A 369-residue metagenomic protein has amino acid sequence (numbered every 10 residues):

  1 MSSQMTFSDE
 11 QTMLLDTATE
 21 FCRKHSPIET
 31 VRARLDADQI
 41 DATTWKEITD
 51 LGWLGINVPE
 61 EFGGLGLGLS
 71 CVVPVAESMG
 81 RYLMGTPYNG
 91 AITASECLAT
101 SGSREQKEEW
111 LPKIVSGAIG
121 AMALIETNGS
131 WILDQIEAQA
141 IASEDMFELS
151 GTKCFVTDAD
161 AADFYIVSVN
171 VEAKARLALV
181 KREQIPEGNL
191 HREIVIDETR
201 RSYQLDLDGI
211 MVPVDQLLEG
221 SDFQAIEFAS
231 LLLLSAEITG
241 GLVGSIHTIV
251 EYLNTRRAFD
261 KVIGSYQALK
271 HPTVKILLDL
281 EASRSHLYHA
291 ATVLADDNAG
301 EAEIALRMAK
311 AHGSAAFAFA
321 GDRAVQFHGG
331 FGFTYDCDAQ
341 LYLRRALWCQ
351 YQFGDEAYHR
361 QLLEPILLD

Functional and structural regions predicted by a protein language model:
M1-Y82, R104, K113, G117 (+2 more regions): Alpha-helical interface subdomain recognition
L67, I132-D134, D158-A162: Short glycine/proline-enriched turns and hinge-like loops at secondary-structure junctions
M84-E105: N-terminal glycine-rich flavin-associated loop
A99-G102, I141, V167-N170, L179-R182 (+1 more regions): Short beta-strand-to-turn element immediately C-terminal to the catalytic PLP-Schiff-base lysine in fold type I
S116-E126: A short, Trp-centered hydrophobic/proline-enriched beta-strand micro-motif
I132-S150: Cytochrome P450 C-terminal beta-domain/meander region
Q135-E137, F155-V156, R182-V214, E219-D222: Flexible, small-/acidic-enriched active-site or ligand-binding loops
S150-G188: A short core secondary-structure module
